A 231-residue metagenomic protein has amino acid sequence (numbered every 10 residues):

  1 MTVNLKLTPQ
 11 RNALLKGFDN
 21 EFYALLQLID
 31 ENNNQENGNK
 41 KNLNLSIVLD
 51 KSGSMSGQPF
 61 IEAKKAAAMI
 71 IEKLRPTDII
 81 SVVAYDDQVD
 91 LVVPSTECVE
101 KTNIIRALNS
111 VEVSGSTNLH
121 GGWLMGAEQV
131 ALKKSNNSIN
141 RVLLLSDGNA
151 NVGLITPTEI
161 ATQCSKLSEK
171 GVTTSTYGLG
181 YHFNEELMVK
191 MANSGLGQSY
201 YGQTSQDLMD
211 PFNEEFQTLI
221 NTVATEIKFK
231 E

Functional and structural regions predicted by a protein language model:
K6-E226: Exposed acidic/Ser/Thr-rich ligand/metal-binding surfaces
F229-E231: Beta-strand-rich binding/interaction modules
